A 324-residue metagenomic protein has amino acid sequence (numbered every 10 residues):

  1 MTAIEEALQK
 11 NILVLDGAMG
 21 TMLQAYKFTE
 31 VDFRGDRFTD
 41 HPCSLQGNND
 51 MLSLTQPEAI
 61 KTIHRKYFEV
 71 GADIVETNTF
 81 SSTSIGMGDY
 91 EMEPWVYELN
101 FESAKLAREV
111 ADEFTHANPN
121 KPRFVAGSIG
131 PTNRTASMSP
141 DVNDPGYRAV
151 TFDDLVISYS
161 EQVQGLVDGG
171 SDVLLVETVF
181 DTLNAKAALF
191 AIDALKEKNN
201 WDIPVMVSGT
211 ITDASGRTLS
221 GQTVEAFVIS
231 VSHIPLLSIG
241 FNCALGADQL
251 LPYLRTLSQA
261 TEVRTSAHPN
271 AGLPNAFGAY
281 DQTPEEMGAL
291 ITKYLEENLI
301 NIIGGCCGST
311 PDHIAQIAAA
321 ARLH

Functional and structural regions predicted by a protein language model:
M1-H324: Domain-level signal for soluble alpha/beta catalytic cores
